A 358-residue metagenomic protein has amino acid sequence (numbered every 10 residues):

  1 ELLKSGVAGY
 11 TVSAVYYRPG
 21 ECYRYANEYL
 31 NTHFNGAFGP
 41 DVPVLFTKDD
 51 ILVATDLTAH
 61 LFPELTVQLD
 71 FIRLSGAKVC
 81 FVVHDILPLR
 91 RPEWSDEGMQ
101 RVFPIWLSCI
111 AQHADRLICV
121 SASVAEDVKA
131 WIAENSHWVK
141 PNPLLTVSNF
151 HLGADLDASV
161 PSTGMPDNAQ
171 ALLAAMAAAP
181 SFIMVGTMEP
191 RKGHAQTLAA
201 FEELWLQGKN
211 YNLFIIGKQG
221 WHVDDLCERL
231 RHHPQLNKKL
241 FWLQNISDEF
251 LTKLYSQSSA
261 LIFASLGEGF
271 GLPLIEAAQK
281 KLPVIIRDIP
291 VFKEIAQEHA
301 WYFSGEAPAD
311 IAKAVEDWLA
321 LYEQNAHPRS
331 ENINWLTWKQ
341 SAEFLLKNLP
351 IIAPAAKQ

Functional and structural regions predicted by a protein language model:
E1-Q358: Carbohydrate transferase catalytic cores enriched for Leloir-type hexosyltransferases
